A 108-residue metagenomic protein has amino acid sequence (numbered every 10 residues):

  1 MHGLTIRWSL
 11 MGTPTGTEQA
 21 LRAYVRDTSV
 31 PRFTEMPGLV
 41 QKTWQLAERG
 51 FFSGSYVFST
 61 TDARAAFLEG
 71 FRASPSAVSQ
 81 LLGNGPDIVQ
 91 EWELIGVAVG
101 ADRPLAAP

Functional and structural regions predicted by a protein language model:
M1-F51, T61-G70, G83-P108: Short S/T/G/P-rich N-terminal loop/turn motif that feeds into the first structured element of a domain
S74-L82: A common structural junction motif
